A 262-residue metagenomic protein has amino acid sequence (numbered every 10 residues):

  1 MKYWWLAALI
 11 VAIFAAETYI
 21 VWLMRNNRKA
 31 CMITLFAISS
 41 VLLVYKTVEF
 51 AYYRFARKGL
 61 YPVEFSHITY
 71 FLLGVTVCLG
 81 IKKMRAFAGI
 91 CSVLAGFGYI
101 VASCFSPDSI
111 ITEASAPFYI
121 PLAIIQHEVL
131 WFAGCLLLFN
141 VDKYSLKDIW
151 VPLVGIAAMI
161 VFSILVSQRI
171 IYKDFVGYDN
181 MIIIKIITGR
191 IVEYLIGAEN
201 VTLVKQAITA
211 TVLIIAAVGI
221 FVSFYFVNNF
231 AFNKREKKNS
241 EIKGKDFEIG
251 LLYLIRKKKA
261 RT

Functional and structural regions predicted by a protein language model:
M1-I10, P152-L153, I170-F224: Membrane-interface transmembrane-helix boundary segments in multi-pass integral membrane proteins
W4-A15, P62-L72, A88, F97 (+1 more regions): Membrane-embedded alpha-helical segments of multi-pass membrane proteins, especially the transmembrane helices
W5-W22, S39-T47, A157-I164, I214-F226: Hydrophobic core of alpha-helical transmembrane segments in multi-pass integral membrane proteins
A16-I20, L72-V75, V129-I149: Alpha-helical transmembrane segments in multipass membrane proteins, preferentially the mid-helix core
W22-T34, C78-F87, F139-W150: Membrane-interface helix-boundary motifs at transmembrane edges
S40-F50, S92-F105, I156-Q168: Aromatic-anchored segments of alpha-helical transmembrane domains
V77-L138: Membrane-proximal helix-loop-helix units in multi-pass membrane proteins
A231-R261: Short, highly charged, low-complexity non-transmembrane loops/tails of multi-pass membrane proteins
